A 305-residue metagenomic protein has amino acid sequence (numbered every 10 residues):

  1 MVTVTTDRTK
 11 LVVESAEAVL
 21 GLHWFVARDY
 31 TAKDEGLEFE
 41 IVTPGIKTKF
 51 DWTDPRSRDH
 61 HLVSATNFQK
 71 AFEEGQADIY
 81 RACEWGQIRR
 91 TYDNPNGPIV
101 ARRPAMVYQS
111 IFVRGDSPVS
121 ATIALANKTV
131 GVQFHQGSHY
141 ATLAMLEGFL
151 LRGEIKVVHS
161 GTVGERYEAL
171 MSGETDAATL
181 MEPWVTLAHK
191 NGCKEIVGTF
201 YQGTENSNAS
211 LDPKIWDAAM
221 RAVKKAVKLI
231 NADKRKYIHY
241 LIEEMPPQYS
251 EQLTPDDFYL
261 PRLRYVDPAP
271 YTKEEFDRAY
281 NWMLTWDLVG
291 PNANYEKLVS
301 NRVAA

Functional and structural regions predicted by a protein language model:
V2-R152, V157, D176, I196-V197: Short, glycine-/small- and polar/acidic-enriched structural segments that line small-molecule recognition paths
T31, M145, L187, Y240 (+1 more regions): Residues within well-ordered alpha helices
Q69, T122, H139, L143 (+6 more regions): Extracytoplasmic/secreted envelope proteins and their assembly/folding machinery, especially bacterial periplasmic
V157-V158, T162-M245: Pocket-lining segment of extracytoplasmic ligand-binding domains
P213-G290: Secondary-structure end/capping motifs
L284-A305: Conserved C-terminal helix/tail region of periplasmic/extracytoplasmic solute-binding proteins
